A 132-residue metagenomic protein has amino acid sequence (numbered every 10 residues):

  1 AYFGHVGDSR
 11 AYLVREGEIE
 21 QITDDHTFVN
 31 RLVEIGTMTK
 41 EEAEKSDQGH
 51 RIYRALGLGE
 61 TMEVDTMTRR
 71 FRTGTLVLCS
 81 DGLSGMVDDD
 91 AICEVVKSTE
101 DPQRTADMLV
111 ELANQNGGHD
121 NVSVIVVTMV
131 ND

Functional and structural regions predicted by a protein language model:
A1-R15, Q21: Conserved catalytic micro-motifs used in adenylation/nucleotidyl-transfer and phosphoryl/amide- and methyl-transfer
H5-R10, R51-E60, R69-V95, N116 (+1 more regions): Conserved beta-strand-loop-short alpha-helix elements that form and flank the Mn2+/Mg2+-coordinating active site
T23-G74, N116: Conserved, helical-rich catalytic subdomain that frames metal- and/or nucleotide-binding sites in enzyme alpha/beta
T27, D47, V87, E100 (+1 more regions): Conserved active-site and cofactor/substrate-binding residues in soluble primary-metabolism enzymes
P102-Q115: Short, well-structured alpha-helical segments that form the helix of a local strand-helix-strand
